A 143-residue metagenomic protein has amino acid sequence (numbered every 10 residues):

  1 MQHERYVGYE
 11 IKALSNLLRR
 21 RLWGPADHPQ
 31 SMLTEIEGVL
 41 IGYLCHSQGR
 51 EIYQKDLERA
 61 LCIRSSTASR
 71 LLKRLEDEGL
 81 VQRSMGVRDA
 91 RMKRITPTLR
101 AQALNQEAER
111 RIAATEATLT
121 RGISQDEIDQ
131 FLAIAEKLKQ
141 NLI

Functional and structural regions predicted by a protein language model:
M1-H3, Q125-I143: C-terminal regulatory/oligomerization modules of transcriptional regulators
M1-S31, E78: N-terminal leader segment of winged-helix/HTH proteins
H3, V7, I36-L40, Y53 (+2 more regions): N-terminal positioning helix adjacent to the helix-turn-helix/winged-helix DNA-binding module
L17, Y43-S47, I134, N141: Short amphipathic alpha-helical elements of helix-turn-helix/winged-helix folds
R20-R64: N-terminal helix-turn-helix DNA-binding core of bacterial DNA-binding proteins
Q54, L72-K73: Short, hydrophobic-biased segments on the C-terminal half of alpha helices that form "recognition helices"
K73-A133: Charged, amphipathic alpha-helical coiled-coil/dimerization segments
